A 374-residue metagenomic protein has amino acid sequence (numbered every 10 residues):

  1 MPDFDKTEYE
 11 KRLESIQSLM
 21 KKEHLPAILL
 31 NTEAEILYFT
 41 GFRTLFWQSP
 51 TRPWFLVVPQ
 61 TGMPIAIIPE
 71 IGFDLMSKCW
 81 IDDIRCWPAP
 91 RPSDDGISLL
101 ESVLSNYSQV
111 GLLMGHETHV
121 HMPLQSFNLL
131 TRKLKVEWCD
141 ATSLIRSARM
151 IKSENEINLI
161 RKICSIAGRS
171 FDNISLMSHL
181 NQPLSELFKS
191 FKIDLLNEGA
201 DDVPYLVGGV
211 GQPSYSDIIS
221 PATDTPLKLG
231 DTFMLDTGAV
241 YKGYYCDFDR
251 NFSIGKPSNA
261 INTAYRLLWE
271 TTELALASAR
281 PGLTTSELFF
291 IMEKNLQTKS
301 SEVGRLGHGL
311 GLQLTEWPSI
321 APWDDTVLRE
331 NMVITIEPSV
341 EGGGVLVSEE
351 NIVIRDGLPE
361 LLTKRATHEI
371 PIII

Functional and structural regions predicted by a protein language model:
M1-I374: Active-site neighborhoods and metal-handling regions in enzymes and metal-associated proteins
